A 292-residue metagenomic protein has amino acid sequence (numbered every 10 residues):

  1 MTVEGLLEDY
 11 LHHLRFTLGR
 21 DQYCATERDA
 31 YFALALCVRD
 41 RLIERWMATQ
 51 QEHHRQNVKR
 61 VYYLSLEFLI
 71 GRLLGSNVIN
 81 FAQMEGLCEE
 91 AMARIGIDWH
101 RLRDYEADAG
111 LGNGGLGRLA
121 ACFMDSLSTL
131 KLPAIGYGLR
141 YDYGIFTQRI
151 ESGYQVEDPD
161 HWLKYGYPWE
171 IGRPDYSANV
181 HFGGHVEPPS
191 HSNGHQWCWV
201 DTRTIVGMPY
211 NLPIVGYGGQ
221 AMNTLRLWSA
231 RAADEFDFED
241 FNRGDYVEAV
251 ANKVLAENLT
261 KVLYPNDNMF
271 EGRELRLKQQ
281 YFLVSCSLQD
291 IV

Functional and structural regions predicted by a protein language model:
M1-V292: A conserved ligand/cofactor-binding region detector
